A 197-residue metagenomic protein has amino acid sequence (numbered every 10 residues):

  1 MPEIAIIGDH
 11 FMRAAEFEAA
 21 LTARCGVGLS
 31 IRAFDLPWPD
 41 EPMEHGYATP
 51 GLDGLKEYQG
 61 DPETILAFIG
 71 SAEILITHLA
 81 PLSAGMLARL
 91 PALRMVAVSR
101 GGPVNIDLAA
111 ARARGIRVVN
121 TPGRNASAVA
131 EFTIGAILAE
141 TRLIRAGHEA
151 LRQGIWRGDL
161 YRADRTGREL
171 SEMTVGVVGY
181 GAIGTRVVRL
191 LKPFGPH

Functional and structural regions predicted by a protein language model:
M1, L93, S171-T174: Phosphate-coordination loops involved in phosphoryl transfer and adenosine-cofactor binding
M1-I74: N-terminal glycine-/charge-rich "phosphate-binding" loop or analogous flexible N-terminal tail
L66-I69, L87-L90, L170: A short, aliphatic-rich alpha-helical micro-motif
P81-L93, L108: Rossmann-fold NAD(P) dinucleotide-binding segment
G102-N105, N120, R124-N125, T174 (+1 more regions): Residue-level detector of alpha-helix initiation sites
V104-I116: Rossmann-fold NAD(P)-binding glycine/threonine-rich loop
R114, P122-T174: Phosphate-binding beta-alpha-beta segment of Rossmann-like dinucleotide-binding domains, i.e., the NAD(P)
A163-H197: Rossmann-like dinucleotide/phosphate-binding beta-alpha-beta segment
